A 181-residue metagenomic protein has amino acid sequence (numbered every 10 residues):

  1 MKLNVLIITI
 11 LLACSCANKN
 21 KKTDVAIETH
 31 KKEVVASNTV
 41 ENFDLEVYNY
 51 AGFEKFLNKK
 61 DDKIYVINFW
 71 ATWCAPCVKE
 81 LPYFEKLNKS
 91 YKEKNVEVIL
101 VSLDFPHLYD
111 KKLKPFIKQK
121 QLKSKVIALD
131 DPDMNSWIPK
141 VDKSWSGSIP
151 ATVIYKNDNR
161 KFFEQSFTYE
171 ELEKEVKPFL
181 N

Functional and structural regions predicted by a protein language model:
M1-V47, N181: N-terminal targeting signals for export/organelle localization
D44-Y65: A short beta-strand-turn-helix
K60-Y65, K94-E97, L122-K125, N157: Loop/turn elements at helix/coil->beta-strand transitions in domains of secreted/extracellular proteins
K63-Y65, W70-W73, F105: Short pre-active-site segment immediately N-terminal to redox-active cysteine/selenocysteine motifs in thiol-based
F69-K86: Conserved redox-active cysteine motifs that mediate thiol-disulfide chemistry, especially di-cysteine Cys-X(1-2)-Cys
L81-K120, D133-P139: Structural microenvironment flanking redox-active thiols in thiol-disulfide oxidoreductases
F116-I149, N157: Short, internal strand/loop/helix patches that form the active-site neighborhood or redox-interaction surface
I149-N181: Thiol-/selenol-based redox modules, centered on thioredoxin-like and closely related oxidoreductase domains
